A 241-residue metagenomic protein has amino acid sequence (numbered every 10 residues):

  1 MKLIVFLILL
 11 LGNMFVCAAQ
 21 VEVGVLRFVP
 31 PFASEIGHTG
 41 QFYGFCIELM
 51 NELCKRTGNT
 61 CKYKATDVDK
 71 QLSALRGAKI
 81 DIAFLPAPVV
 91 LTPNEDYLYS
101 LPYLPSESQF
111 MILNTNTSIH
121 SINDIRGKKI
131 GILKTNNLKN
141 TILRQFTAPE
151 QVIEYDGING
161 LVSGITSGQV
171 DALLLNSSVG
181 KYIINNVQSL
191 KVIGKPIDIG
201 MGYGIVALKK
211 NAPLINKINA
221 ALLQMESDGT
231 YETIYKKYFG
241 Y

Functional and structural regions predicted by a protein language model:
L3-G12: Sec-dependent N-terminal signal peptides
M14-A18: Sec/Tat signal peptide C-region and signal peptidase I cleavage site
A19-L91, E154-Y155: Extracytoplasmic small-molecule ligand-binding "clamshell" domains of the periplasmic binding protein/Venus flytrap
L26-F28, L104-I112, K181-L223, Y241: Periplasmic-binding protein-like
R27-P30, T39-E52, Q109-G157, A172 (+1 more regions): Bilobed "Venus flytrap"/periplasmic-binding protein-like clamshell domains and structurally analogous long
G44-R56, N116-D124, K128-K129, K134-N137 (+1 more regions): Extended ligand-binding regions for polar small-molecule ligands
T60-K62, N137-I153, Q188-P196, L223-Y241: Ligand-binding clefts/hinges and TM-proximal coupling segments of bilobed small-molecule sensing domains
S73, L85-E95, T141-L143, T166-S167 (+1 more regions): A ligand-binding cleft/hinge motif common to bilobed small-molecule-binding domains
